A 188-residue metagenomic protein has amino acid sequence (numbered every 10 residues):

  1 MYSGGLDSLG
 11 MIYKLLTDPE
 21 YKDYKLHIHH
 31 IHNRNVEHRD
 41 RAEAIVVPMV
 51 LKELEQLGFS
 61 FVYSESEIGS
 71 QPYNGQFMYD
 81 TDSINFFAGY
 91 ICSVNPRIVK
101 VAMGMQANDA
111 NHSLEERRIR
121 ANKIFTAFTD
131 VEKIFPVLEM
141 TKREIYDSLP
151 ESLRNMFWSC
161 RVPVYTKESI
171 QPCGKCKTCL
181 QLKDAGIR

Functional and structural regions predicted by a protein language model:
M1-R188: Nucleotide-activated chemistry modules centered on ATP-dependent adenylation/adenylyltransferase
